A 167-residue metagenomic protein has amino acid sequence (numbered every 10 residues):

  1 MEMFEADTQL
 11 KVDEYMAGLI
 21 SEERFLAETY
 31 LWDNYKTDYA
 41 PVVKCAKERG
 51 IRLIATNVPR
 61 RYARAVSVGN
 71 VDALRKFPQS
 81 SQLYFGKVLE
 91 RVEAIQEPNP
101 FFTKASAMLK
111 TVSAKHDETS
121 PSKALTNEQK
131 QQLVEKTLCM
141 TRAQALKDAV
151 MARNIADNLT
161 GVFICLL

Functional and structural regions predicted by a protein language model:
E2, A46, F163-L167: Beta-strand elements within well-structured catalytic alpha/beta cores of enzymes that handle phosphate/sulfate esters
E5-A156: A substrate-binding/cap region within the structured catalytic cores of diverse enzymes
A152-L167: Conserved, well-ordered alpha-helix/loop/beta-strand core segments that scaffold catalytic motifs
